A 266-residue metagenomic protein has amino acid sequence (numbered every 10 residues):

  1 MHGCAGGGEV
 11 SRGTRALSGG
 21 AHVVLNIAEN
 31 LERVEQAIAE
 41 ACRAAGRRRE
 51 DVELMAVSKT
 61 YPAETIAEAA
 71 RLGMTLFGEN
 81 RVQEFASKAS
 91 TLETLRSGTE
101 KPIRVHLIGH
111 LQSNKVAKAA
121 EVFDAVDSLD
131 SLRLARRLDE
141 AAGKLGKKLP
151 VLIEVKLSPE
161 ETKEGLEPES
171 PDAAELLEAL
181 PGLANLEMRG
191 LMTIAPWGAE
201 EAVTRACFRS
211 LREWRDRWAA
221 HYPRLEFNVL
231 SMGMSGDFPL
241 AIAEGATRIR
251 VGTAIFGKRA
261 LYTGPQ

Functional and structural regions predicted by a protein language model:
G8-E9, K101: Intrinsically disordered, low-complexity polyampholyte segments enriched for Lys and acidic residues
R12-R15: Basic polycationic patches enriched in arginine
L17-E213, R217-F238, I242-E244, F256-K258: Conserved alpha/beta-domain cores
A246-G264: Gly/Pro- and small hydrophobic-enriched strand-loop and loop-to-helix capping segments that sit at the rims
